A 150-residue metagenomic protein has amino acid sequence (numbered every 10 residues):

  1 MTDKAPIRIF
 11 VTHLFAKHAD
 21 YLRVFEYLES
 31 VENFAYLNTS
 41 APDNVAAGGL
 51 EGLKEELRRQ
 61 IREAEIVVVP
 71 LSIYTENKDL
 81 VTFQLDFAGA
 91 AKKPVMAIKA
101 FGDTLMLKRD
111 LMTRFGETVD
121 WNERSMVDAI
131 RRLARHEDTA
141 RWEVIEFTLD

Functional and structural regions predicted by a protein language model:
M1-E63, E143-D150: Conserved N-terminal substructure of TIR/SEFIR domains
H18-Y21, N77, D103-K108: Short catalytic/ligand-binding loop motif for oxyanion handling, primarily in non-cytosolic enzymes, centered on
K54-R58, R62, T82, V127 (+1 more regions): Amphipathic, non-transmembrane alpha-helical secondary structure
Q60-A91, V95-D103: Conserved beta-strand-loop-alpha-helix hinge of the TIR/SEFIR fold
G102-T118: Glycine-rich, charge-decorated loop segments at or immediately adjacent to ligand/cofactor-binding or catalytic sites
T113-R131: Acidic, PIN/NYN-like endoribonuclease modules and their adjacent C-terminal/linker elements
M126-V144: A charged, well-structured terminal subsegment
